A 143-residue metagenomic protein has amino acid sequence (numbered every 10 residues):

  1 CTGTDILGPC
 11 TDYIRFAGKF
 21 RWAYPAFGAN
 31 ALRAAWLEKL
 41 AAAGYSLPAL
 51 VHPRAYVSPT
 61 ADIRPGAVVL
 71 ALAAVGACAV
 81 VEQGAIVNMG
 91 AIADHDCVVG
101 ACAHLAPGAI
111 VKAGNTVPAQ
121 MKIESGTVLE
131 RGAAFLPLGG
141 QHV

Functional and structural regions predicted by a protein language model:
C1-Y56: Phosphate-bearing ligand-interacting subdomains that bind or position ATP/ADP/UDP/GDP/NAD(P) or nucleotide-linked
A49-V143: Structural signal for interior beta-strand "rungs" in well-ordered beta-sheet cores of soluble enzyme domains
